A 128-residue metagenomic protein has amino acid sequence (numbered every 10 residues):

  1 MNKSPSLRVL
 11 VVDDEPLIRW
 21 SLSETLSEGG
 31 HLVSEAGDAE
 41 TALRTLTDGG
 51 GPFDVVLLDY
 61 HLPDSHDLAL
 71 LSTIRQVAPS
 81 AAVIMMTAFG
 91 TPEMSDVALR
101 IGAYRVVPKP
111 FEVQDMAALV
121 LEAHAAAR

Functional and structural regions predicted by a protein language model:
P16-S34: Two-component/phosphorelay signaling modules centered on CheY-like receiver
E35-V55: Acidic, metal-coordinating helix/loop segments flanking the phosphotransfer/catalytic sites of two-component signaling
D38, H66-A69: Acidic catalytic/metal-coordinating carboxylates
L68-S80: Short amphipathic alpha-helix used as the core "switch/output" element in two-component signaling
A69, G90-R105: Alpha4 helix (beta4-alpha4-beta5 surface) of REC/receiver domains from two-component response regulators
E93, F111-L121: C-terminal output helix
